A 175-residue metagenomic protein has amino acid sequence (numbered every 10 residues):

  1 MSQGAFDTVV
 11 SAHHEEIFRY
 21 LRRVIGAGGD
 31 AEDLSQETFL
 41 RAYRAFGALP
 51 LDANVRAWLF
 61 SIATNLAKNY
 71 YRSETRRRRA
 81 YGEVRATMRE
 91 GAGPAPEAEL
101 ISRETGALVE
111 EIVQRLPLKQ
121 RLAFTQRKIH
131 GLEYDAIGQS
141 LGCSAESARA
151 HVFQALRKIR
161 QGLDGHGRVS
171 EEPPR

Functional and structural regions predicted by a protein language model:
M1-R19, G29-E32, Y43: A short, charge-rich alpha-helical start-of-domain segment used by transcription regulators
G4-F6, R79-Y81, Q139-S140, L156-R175: C-terminal edge and immediately downstream basic/flexible tail or linker adjoining helix-turn-helix-like DNA-binding
D33-L40, A53-N65: Structural recognition of an alpha-helix C-terminal capping motif at a helix-to-coil junction
F39-N54, E74: Sigma70-family region 2
P50-L51, S61-G82, S102, G165: Arg/Lys-rich amphipathic alpha helix in sigma70-family domain 2
T64, K68, Q120, L141-G165: DNA-recognition helix of helix-turn-helix
R78-S102, G106: Internal acidic/polar
Q114, L118, L122, H130-S147: Helix-turn-helix DNA-binding module
